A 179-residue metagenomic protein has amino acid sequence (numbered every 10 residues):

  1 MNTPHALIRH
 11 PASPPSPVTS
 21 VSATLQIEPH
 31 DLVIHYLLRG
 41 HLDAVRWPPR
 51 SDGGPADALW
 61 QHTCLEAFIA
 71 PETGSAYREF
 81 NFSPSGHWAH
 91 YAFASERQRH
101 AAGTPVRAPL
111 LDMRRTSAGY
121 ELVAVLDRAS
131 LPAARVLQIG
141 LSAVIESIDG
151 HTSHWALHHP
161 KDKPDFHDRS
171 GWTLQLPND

Functional and structural regions predicted by a protein language model:
M1, A56-T63, P71-Y77, A134-D179: Acidic/polar low-complexity flexible segments
M1-S51, A58, H158-D179: Order/disorder boundary and secretion-linked terminal/linker segments
V21-A23, I34, L65, L122-A124 (+1 more regions): Hydrophobic residues positioned within well-ordered beta-strands of beta-sheet architectures
V21-I27, R107-R115: Short amphipathic beta-strand and strand-loop transition segments with alternating hydrophobic
L25-I27, L38-L42, P71, L126-S130 (+1 more regions): Beta-strand elements of well-folded, non-transmembrane domains
R50-G53, Q98, I145-S147: Basic, ligand-binding patches in group-transfer machinery, especially extracytoplasmic/periplasmic segments
G54-R107: Extracellular/luminal beta-rich ligand-recognition and adhesion surfaces characterized by aromatic-Gly/Pro-enriched
T116-L126: A beta-strand/beta-hairpin structural motif
